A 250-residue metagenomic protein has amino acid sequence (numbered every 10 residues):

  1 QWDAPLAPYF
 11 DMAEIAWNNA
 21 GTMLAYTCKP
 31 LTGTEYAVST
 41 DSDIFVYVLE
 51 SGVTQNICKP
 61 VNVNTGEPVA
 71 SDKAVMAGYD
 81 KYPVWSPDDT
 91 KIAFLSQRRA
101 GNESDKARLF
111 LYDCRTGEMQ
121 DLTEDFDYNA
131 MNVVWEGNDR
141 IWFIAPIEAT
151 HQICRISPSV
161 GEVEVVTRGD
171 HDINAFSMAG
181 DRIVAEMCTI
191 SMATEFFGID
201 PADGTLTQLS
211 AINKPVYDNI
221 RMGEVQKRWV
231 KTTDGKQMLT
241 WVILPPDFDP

Functional and structural regions predicted by a protein language model:
Q1-D11, T27-D43, N56-V84, L95-F110 (+4 more regions): A flexible loop/linker signature enriched in serine peptidases of the S9 family
Q1-L6, A13-N19, M23-C28, E164-D249: Non-catalytic accessory segments flanking enzyme active sites
W2, N62-V63, A70, G117 (+2 more regions): Sequence/structural signature of beta-propeller blade repeats across diverse families
W17, W85, V134-E136, M178: Residue-level recognition of a conserved intra-blade site in WD40 beta-propeller repeats
L24, D89-A93, L122, R140-W142 (+1 more regions): Hydrophobic beta-strand positions that form the internal "hydrophobic ladder" of WD40/Gbeta-like beta-propeller blades
Y47, N56, L244: Ligand-binding pocket scaffold of soluble enzyme catalytic domains
V48-G52, D113-G117, S157-G161, D200-G204: Short loop/turn segments that connect beta-strands within beta-propeller blades
